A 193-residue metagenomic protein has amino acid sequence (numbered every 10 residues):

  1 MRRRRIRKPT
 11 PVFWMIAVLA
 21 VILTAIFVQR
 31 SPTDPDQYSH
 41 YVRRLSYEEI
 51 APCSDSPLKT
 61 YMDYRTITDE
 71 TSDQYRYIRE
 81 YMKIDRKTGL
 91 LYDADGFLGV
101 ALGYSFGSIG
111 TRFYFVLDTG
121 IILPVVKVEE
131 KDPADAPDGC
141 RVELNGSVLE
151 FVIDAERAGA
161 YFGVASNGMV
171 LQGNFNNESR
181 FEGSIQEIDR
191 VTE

Functional and structural regions predicted by a protein language model:
M1-Y41: Gram-positive cell-envelope targeting signals
R30-E193: Solvent-exposed, well-ordered loop and adjacent helix/strand elements within mature globular domains that form
